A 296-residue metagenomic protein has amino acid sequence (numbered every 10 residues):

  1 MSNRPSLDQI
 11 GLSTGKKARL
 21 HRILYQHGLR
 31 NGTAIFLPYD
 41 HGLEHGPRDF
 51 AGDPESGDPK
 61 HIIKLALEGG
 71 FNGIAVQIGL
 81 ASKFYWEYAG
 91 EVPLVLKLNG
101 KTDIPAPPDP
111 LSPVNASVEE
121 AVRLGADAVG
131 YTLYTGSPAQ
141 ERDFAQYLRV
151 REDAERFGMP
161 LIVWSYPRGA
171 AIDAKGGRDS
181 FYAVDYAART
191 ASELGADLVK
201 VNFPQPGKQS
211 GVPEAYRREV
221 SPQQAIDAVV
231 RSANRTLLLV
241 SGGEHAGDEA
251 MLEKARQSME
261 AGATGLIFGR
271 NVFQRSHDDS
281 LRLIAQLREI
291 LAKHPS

Functional and structural regions predicted by a protein language model:
M1-H45, S82-E91, A225-A228: N-terminal amphipathic alpha-helix/helix-capping segment at the start of soluble metabolic enzymes
H21, L287-R288: Short, well-ordered amphipathic alpha-helices
L29, G42-L238, E249-R270, Q274 (+1 more regions): Alpha/beta enzyme core
E244-H245: A C-terminal functional module that forms or caps the active site or interfaces directly with catalytic machinery
K254, S276-L287: Short, hydrophobic-biased amphipathic alpha-helical segments
